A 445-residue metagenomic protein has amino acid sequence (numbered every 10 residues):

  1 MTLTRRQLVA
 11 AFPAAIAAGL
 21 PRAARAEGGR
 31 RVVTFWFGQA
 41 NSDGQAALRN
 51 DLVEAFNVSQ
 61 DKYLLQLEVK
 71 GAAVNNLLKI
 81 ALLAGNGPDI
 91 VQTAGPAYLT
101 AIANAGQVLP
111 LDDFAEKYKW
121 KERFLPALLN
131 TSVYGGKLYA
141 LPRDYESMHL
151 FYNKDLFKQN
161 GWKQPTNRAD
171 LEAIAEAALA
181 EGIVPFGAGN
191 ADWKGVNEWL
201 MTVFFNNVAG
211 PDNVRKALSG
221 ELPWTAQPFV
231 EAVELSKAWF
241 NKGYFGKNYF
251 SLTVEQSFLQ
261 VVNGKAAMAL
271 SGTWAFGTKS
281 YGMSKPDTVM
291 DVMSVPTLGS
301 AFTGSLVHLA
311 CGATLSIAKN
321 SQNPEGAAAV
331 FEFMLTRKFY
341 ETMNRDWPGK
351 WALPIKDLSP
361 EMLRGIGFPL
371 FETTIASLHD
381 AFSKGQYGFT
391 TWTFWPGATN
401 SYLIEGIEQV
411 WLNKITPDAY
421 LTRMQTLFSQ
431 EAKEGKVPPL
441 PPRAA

Functional and structural regions predicted by a protein language model:
T2-T4, V9-T100, N104-A105, F114-Y118 (+7 more regions): Conserved N-terminal structural module of periplasmic/extracytoplasmic solute-binding proteins
V69-L77, R168-D170, Y249-V262: Short helix-initiation/N-cap motifs at beta->coil->alpha
P88-D89, Y118-D155, V184-A188, F302-H308 (+1 more regions): A structural signal for short loop-to-beta-strand junctions that line the ligand-binding cleft of periplasmic/secreted
A94-H149, E172, A178, N197-M201 (+4 more regions): Hinge/lid segment of periplasmic solute-binding proteins
P96, A275-P286, G299-Y402, V437-A445: C-terminal lobe and pocket-closing loops of periplasmic/extracytoplasmic Venus-flytrap solute-binding proteins
D112-F124, N190, N207-E231, Y281-K285 (+3 more regions): Short, solvent-exposed loop/beta-turn-alpha elements that line the ligand-binding surface or hinge of extracytoplasmic
G135, Y139-R143, M148, E172-L222 (+2 more regions): Extracytoplasmic/periplasmic solute-binding protein
E176, L218-Y249, V295: Glycine-centered hinge/linker elements that transmit conformational signals in sensory and ligand-binding systems
